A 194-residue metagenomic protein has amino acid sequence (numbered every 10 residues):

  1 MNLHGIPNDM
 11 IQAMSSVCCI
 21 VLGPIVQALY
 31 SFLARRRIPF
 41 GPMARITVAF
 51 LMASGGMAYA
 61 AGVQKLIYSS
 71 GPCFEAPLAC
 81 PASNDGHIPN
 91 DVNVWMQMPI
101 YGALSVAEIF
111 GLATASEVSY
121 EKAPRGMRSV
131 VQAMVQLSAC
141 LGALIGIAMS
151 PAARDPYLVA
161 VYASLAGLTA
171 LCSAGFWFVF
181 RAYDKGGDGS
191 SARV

Functional and structural regions predicted by a protein language model:
M1-R193: C-terminal transmembrane bundle
